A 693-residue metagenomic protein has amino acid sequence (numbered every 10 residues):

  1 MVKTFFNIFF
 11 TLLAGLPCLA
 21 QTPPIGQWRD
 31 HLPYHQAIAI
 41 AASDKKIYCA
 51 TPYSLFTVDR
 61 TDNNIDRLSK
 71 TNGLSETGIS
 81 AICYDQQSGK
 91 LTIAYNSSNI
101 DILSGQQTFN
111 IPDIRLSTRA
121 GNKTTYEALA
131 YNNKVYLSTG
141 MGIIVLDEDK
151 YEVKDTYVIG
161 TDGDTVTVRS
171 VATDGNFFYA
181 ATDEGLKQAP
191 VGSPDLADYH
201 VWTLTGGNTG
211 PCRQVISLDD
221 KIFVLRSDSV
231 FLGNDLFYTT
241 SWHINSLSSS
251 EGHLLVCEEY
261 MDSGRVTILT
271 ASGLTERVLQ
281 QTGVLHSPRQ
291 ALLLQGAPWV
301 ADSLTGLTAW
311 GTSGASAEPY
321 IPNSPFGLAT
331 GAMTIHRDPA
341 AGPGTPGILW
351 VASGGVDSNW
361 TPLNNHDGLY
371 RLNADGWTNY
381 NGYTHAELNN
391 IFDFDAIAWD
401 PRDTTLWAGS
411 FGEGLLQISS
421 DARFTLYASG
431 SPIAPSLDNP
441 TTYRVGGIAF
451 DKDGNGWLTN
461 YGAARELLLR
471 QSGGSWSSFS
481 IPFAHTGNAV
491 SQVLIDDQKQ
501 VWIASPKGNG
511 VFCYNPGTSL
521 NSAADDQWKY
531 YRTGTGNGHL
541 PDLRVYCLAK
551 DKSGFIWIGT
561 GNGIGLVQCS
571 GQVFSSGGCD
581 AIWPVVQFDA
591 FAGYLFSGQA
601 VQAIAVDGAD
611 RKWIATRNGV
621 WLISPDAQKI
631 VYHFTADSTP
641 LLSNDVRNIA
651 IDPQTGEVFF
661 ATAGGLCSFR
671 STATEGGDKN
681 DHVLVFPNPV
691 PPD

Functional and structural regions predicted by a protein language model:
Q36-A39, G78-C83, N122-E127, T165-G175 (+10 more regions): Repeated scaffold domains used in trafficking and secretory/extracellular systems, primarily beta-propellers
A42-D44, Y84-S88, A130-N132, T173-G175 (+10 more regions): Residue-level detector of Asp-centered blade-edge/turn motifs that repeat once per structural unit in beta-propeller
K46-C49, K90-T92, K134-L137, F177-A180 (+10 more regions): Conserved beta-propeller blade signature
S69-G73, D113-R119, V158-D162, W202-N208 (+8 more regions): Surface-exposed loop and turn segments in beta-propeller and other repeat-based domains that flank or scaffold
Q107-T108, K150-Y151, V191-L196, D375-W377 (+5 more regions): Short loop/turn segments immediately following beta-strands, especially the blade-tip and inter-blade linker loops
V351-D367, E413, R465, V511 (+1 more regions): Short, conserved, GDST-rich strand-edge loop motifs in beta-rich repeat architectures
P401, G677-D693: Surface-exposed, proline-anchored Ser/Thr-rich loop/turn motifs
G565, D645-G676: Blade-level signature of beta-propeller repeat domains, shared across WD40, Kelch, NHL, RCC1 and BNR/Asp-box propellers
